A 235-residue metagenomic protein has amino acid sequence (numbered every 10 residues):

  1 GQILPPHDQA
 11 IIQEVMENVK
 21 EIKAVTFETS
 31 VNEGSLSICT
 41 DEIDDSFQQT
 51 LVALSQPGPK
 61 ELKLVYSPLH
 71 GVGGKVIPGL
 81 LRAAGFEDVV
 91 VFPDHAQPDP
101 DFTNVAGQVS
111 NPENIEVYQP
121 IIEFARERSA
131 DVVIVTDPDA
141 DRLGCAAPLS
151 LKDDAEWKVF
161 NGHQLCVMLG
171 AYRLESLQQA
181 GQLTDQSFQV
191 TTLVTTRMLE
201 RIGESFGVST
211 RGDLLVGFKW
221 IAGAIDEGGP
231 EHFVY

Functional and structural regions predicted by a protein language model:
G1, T136-L151: Active-site microenvironments of hydrolase-like enzyme catalytic domains
G1-A125: Gly/Ser/Thr-enriched, mixed-charge loops and adjacent short helices that form phosphate/oxyanion-binding elements
P6, E14-T40, L149-Y235: Proline/glycine-rich low-complexity loops and linkers
V65, D131-V135, V234: Short glycine-aspartate micro-motif
P68-K75, A140-R142, V194-R197: Gly/Ser/Thr-rich loops at beta-strand to alpha-helix junctions that form or flank small-molecule/cofactor-binding
A125-A130, G228-E231: Glycine-rich phosphate-binding loop signature in dinucleotide/nucleotide-binding domains
